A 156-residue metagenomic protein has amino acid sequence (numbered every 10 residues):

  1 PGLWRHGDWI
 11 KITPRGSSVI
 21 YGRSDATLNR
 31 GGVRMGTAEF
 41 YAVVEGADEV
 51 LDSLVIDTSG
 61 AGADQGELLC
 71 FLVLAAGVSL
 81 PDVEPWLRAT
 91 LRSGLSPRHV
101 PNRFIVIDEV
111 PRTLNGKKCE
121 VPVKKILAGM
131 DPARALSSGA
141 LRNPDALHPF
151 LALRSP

Functional and structural regions predicted by a protein language model:
G2-H99, K118, P122-K125, A140-R142 (+1 more regions): AMP-binding/adenylate-forming catalytic core of the ANL superfamily
I107-G129: Flexible lysine-rich "adenylation lid" loop at the C-terminal edge of ANL adenylation domains
P111, I126-P156: Acidic/polar alpha-helix N-cap and adjacent early helical turns within long charge-rich amphipathic helices/linkers
